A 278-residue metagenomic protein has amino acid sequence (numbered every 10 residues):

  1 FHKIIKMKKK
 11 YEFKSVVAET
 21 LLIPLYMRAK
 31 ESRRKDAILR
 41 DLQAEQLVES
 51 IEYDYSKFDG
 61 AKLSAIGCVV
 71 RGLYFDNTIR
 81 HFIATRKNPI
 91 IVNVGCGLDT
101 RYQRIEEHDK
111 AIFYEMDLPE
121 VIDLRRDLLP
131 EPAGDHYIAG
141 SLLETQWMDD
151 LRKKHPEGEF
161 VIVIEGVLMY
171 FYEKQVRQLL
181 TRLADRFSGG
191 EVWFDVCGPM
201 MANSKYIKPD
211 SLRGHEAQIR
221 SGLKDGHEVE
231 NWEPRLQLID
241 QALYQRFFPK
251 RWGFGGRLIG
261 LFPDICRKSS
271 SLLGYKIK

Functional and structural regions predicted by a protein language model:
K6-V92, C96-G140, D150-L151, P156: Rossmann-like AdoMet
L143, M169, V196-M201: Short "lid" loop at the C-terminus of a central beta-strand within the Rossmann-like core of SAM-dependent
T145-M148, Y170-L183: A short, conserved alpha-helix within the catalytic core of class I
E159-Q175: A short SAM/SAH-binding and catalytic strip from SAM-dependent methyltransferases
V161, R186-P199: Conserved beta-strand signature within the Rossmann-like core of class I S-adenosyl-L-methionine
P199-A217: Short, glycine-/aromatic-enriched active-site segment of Class I SAM-dependent methyltransferases
E216-L243: Short alpha-helix
F247, R251-K278: Core SAM-dependent methyltransferase catalytic element
